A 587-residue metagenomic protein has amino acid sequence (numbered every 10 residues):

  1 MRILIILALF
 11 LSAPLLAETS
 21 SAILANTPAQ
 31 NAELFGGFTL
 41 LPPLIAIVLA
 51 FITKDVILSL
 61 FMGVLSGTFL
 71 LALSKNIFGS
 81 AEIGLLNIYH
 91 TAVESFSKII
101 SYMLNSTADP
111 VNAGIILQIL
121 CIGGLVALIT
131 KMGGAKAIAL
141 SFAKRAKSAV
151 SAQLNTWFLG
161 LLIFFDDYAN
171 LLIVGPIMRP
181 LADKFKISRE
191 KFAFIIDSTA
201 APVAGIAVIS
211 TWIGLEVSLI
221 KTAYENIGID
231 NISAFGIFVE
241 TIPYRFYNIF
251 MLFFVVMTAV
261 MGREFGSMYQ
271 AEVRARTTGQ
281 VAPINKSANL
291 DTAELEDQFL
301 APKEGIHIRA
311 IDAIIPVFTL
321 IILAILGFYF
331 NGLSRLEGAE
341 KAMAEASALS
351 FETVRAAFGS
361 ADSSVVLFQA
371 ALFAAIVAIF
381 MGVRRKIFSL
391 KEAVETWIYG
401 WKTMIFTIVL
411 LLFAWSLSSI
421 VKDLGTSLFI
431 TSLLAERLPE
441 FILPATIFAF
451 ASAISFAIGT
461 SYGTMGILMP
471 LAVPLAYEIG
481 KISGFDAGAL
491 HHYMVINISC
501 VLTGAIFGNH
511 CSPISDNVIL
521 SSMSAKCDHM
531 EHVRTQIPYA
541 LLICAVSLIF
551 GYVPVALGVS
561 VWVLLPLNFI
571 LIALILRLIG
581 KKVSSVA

Functional and structural regions predicted by a protein language model:
M1-Q118, F246-N248, A259-V260, T277-S416 (+2 more regions): Hydrophobic transmembrane alpha-helices of multi-pass small-molecule transporters
L15-Q30, I138, K422-A435, K526-E531: Short juxtamembrane and helix-loop transition motifs at transmembrane-helix boundaries in membrane proteins
L24-F35, K144-R145, T222, S432-E440 (+1 more regions): Short, amphipathic, aromatic/basic-enriched membrane-interface segments that mark the entry/exit of transmembrane
Q30-L40, G114, L367-F373, S432-L443 (+2 more regions): Structural signature of hydrophobic alpha-helical transmembrane segments
F78-A193, I387-G488: Membrane-embedded alpha-helical segments and adjacent helix-loop junctions characteristic of multi-pass solute
A149-I163, G175, I187-I213, G228-F253 (+4 more regions): Alpha-helical transmembrane segments of multi-pass membrane proteins
L172-L181, A505-L520: Short helical (or helix-break) motifs at transmembrane helix termini and adjacent helical loops in multi-pass membrane
L181-V281, L300-D312, V518-A573: Membrane-core helix-loop-helix motifs of multi-pass transport proteins
